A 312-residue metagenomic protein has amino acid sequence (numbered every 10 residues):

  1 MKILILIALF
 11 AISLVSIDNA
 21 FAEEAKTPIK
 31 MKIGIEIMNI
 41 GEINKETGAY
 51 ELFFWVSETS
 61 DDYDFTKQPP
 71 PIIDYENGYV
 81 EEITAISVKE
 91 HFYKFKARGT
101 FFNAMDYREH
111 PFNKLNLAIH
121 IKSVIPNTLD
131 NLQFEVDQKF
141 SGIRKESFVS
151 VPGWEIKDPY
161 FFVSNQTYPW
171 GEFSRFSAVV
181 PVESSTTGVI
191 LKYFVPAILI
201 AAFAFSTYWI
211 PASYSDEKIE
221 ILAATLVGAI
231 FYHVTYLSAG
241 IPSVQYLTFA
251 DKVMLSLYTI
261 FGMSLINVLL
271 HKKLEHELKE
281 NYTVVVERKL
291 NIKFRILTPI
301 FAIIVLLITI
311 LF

Functional and structural regions predicted by a protein language model:
I5-V15: Bacterial N-terminal signal peptides
S16, A20-A22: Boundary at the C-terminal end of the N-terminal hydrophobic targeting segment
A22-P181: Soluble non-transmembrane domains of integral membrane proteins
S177-F301: Channel- or pocket-lining gating/hinge segments that regulate access to a cavity or pore
L307-F312: Juxtamembrane boundary at the C-terminal end of a transmembrane helix
